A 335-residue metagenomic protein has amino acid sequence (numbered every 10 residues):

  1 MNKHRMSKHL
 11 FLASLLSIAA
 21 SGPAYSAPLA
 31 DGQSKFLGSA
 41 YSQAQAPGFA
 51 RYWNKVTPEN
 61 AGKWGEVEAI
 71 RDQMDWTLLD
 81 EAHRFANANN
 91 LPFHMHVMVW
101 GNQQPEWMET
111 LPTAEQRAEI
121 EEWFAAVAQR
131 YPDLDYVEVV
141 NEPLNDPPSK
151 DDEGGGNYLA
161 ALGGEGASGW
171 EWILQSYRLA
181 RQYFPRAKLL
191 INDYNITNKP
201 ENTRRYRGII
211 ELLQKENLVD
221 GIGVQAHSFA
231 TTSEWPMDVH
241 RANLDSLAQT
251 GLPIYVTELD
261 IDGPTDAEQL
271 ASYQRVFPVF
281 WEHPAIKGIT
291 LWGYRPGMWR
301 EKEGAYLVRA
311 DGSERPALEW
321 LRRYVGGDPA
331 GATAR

Functional and structural regions predicted by a protein language model:
L10-A19: Bacterial N-terminal signal peptides
A27-A61: Boundary/entry segment of secreted carbohydrate-active catalytic domains
S34-G38, K55-T57, P92-H94, L134-E138 (+4 more regions): Structural preference for beta-strand elements that scaffold enzyme active sites
L37-G48, W64-T77, Q104, L144-P148 (+4 more regions): Acidic-and-aromatic substrate-binding clefts and catalytic sites of carbohydrate-active enzymes
A40-Y52, A118-V127, E201-L213, S272-F277: Short, acidic/polar
N54-A69, L78-L190, Y194-I196, G263: Substrate-binding cleft and catalytic face of glycoside hydrolase catalytic domains, especially the flexible beta-alpha
V67-A69, A126, E138, E142-A167 (+4 more regions): Aromatic-rich peripheral "rim/lid" segments of glycoside hydrolase catalytic domains that contact and position glycan
T77-N89, G166-N192, P200-A267, F277-W281 (+1 more regions): Glycoside hydrolase catalytic-domain groove-lining segments
